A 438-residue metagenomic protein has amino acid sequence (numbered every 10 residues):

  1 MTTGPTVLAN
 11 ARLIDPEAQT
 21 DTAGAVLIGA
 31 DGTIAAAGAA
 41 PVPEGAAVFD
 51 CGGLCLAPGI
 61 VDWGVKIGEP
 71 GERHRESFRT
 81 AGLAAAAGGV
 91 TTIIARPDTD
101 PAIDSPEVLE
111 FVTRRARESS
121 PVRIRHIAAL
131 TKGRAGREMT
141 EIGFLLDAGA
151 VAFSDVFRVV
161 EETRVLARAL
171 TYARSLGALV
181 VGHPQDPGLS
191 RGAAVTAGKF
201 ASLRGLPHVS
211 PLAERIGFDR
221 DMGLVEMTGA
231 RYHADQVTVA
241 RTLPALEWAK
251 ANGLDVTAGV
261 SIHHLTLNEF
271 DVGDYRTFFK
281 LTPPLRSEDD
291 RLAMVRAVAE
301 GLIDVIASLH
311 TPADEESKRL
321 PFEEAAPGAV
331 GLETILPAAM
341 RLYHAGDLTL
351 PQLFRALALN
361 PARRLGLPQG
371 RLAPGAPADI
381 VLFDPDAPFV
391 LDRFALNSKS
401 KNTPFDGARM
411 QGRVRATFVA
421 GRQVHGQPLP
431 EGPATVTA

Functional and structural regions predicted by a protein language model:
M1-V7, R12-G59: Histidine-rich, glycine-flanked metal-binding segment
A11, V26, G32, G53 (+15 more regions): Divalent metal-coordination and catalytic microenvironments
G52-A116: Metal-associated gating/positioning segment near the N- to mid-region
W63-E76, R125-E138, P207-P211: Active-site mouth loops of central-metabolism enzymes
P106-R123, T171-G182, T334: Alpha-helix-loop-beta-strand connector modules within alpha/beta enzyme cores
R137-I306: Histidine/acidic residue-rich metal-binding segments in metalloenzymes
L203-R231, E300, D304-I306, T311-D386: His/Asp/Glu-enriched, well-ordered alpha-helical/loop segment that forms or immediately abuts the divalent-metal
P321-E324, P377-A438: C-terminal cap of metal-dependent C-N hydrolases
